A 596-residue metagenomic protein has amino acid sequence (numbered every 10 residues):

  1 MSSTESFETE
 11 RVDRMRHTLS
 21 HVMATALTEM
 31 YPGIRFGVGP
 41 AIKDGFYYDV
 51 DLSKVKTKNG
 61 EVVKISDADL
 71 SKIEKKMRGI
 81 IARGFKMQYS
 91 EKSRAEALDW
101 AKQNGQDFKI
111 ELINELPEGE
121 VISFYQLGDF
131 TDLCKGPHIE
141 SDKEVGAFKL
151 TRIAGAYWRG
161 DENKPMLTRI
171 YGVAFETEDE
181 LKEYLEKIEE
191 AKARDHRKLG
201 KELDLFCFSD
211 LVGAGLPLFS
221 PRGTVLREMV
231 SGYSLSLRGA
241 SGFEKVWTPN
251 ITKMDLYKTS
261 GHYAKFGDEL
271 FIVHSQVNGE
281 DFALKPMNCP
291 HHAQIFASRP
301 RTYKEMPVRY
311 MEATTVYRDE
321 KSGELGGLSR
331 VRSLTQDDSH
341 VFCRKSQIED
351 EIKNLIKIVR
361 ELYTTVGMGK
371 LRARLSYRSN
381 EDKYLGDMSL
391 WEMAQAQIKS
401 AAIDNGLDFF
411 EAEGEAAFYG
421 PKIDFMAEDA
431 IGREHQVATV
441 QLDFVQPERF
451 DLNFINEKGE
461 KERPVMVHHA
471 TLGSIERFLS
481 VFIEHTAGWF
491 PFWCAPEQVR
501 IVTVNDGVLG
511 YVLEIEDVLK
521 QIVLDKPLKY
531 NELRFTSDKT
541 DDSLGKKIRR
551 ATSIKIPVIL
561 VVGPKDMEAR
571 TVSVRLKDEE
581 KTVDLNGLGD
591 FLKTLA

Functional and structural regions predicted by a protein language model:
M1-R35, K43, D49-A596: NTP/phosphate- and nucleic-acid-binding module
